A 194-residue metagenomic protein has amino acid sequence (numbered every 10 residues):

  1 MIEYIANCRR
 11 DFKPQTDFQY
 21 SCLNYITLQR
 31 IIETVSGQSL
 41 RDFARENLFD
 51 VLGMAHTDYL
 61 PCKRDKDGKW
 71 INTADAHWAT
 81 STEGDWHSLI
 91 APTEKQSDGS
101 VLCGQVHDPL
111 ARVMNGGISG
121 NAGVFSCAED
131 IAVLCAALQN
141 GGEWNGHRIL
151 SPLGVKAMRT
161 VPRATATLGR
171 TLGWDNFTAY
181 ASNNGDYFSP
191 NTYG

Functional and structural regions predicted by a protein language model:
M1-N191: Short, surface-exposed loop or secondary-structure junction motifs that flank catalytic or metal-binding residues
G194: Structured C-terminal helix/loop/strand segments within mature extracytoplasmic catalytic/sensor domains
